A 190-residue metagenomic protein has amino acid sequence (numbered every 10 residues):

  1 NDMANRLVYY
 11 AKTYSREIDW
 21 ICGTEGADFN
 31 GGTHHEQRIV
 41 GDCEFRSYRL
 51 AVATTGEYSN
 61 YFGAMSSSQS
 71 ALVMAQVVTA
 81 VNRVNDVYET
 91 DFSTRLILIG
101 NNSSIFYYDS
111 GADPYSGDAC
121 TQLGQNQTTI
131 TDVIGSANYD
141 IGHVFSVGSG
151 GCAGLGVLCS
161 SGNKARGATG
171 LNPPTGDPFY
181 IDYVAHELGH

Functional and structural regions predicted by a protein language model:
D2-G162: Fold-level signature of zinc-dependent metallopeptidase catalytic domains
V84, H143, D182-H190: Active-site recognition of the HExxH zinc-binding catalytic motif
G135-A137, G176, G189: A structural signal for short secondary-structure junctions
R166-A185: Short pre-active-site segment immediately N-terminal to the catalytic Zn-binding motif
